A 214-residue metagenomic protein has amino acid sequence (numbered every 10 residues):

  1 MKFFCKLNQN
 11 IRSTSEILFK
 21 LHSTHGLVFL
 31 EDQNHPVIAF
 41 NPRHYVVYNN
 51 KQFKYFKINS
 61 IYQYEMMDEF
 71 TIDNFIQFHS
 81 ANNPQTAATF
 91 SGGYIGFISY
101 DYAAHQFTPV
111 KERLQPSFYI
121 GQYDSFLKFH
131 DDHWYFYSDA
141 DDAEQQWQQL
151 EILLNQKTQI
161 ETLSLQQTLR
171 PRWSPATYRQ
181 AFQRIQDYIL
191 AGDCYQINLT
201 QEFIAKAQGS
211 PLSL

Functional and structural regions predicted by a protein language model:
M1-L214: Extended alpha-helical targeting/anchoring segments, especially N-terminal organellar/secretory targeting helices
